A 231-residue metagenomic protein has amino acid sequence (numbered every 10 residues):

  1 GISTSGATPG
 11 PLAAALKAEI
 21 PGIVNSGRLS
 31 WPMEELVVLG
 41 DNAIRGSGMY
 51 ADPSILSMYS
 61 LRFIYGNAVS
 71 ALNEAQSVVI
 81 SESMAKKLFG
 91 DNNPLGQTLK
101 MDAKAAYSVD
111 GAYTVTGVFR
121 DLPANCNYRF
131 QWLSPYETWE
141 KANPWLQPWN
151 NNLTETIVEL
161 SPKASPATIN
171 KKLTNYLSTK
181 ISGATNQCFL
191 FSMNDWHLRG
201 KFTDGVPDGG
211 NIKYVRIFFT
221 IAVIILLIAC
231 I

Functional and structural regions predicted by a protein language model:
G6, M49, V78, R216-F219: Residues that recognize and position ribonucleotide moieties
G6-Y65, Q187, F191: Short amphipathic beta-strand/extended segments in non-transmembrane regions
A14, E34-E35, Q97, T156 (+1 more regions): Residue-level detector of beta-strand structural context in well-folded domains
V37-G40, A75-I80: Short secondary-structure transition/capping segments
D52-Y65, S77-G210: Mid-to-C-terminal secondary-structure elements that act as membrane-proximal/extracytoplasmic interface segments
V69-N73: Glycine-rich loop motifs involved in handling phospho/adenylate chemistry
G210-I231: Hydrophobic alpha-helical transmembrane segments of multi-pass inner-membrane transport and secretion
